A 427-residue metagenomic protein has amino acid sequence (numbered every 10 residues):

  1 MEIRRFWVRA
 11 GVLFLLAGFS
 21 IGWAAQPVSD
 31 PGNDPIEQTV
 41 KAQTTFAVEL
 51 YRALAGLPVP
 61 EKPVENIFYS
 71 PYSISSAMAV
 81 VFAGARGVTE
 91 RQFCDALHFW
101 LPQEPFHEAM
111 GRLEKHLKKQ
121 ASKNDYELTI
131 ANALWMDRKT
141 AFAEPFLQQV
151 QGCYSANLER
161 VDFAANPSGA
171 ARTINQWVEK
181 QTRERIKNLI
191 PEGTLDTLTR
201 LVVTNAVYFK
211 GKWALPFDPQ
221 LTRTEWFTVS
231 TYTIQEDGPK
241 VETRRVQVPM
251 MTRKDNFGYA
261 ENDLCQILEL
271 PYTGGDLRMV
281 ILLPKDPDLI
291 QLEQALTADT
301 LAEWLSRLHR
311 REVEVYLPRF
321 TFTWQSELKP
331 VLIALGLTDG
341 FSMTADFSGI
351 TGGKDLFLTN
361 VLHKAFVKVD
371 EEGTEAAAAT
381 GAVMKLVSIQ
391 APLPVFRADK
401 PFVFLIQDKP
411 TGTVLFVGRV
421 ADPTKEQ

Functional and structural regions predicted by a protein language model:
E2-P167, Q176, K409, V420 (+1 more regions): Detector for small/aliphatic-rich hydrophobic stretches
V64, W100-K285, S306-Q390: Non-catalytic, conformational "gating/processing" segments within enzyme and secreted inhibitor domains
A79, M279-I281, L405, F416-V417: Structural recognition of the beta-strand scaffold that forms the well-ordered cores of secreted hydrolase catalytic
F93-L97, F217-T224, L292-D299: Short Gly/aromatic-enriched secondary-structure transition segments
P284-H309: Internal alpha/beta scaffold segment
D288-L289, T323, T413-V414: Short beta-strands and strand-coil junctions in structured, solvent-facing domains, enriched
N360-Q427: C-terminal soluble interaction/assembly domains
